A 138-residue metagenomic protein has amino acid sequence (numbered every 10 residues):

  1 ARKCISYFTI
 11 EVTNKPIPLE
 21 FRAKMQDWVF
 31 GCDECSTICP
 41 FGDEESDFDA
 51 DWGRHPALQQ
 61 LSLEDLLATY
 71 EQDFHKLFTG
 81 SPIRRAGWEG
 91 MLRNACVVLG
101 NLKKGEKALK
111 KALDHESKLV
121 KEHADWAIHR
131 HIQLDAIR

Functional and structural regions predicted by a protein language model:
A1-G105, K111: Ferredoxin-type iron-sulfur electron-transfer modules in oxidoreductases and energy-metabolism complexes
A57, I137-R138: HEAT/HEAT-like alpha-solenoid repeats
W88, E116-K118: Short inter-helical turns and helix N-cap capping residues of alpha-solenoid HEAT/ARM repeat scaffolds
V98-N101, W126-R130: Core register positions within helices of long alpha-helical scaffolds
G105, Q133-L134: Alpha-solenoid helical repeat scaffolds
K121-A124: Glycine-rich, small/acidic residue-mixed loop/short-helix segments
